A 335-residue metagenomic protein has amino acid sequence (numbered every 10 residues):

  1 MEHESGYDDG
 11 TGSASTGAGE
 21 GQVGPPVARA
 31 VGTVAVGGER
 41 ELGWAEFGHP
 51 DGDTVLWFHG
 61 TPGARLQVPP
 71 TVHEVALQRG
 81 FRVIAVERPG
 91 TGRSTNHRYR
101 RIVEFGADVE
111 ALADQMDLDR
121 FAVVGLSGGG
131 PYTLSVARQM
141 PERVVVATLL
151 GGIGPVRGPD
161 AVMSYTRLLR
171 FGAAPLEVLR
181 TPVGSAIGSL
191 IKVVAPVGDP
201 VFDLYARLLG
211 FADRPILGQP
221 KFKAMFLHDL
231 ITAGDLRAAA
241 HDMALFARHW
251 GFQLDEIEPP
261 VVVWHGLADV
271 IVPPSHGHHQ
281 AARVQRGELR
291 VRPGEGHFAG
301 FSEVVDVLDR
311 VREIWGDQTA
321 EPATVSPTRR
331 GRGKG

Functional and structural regions predicted by a protein language model:
R40-R93: Conserved HGGG/HGGXW glycine-rich cap/lid loop of the alpha/beta-hydrolase fold
E104-A122: Conserved acidic catalytic loop of the alpha/beta-hydrolase fold
R120-S164: Conserved hydrolase catalytic core segment
L150-L190: A catalytic-pocket lid/entrance helix-loop region that shapes and gates access to the active site across common
A173-F252: Alpha/beta-hydrolase
I257, V263-H265, D269: Short beta-strand/loop motif that positions the catalytic acidic residue of the alpha/beta-hydrolase fold
V270-H276: Conserved alpha/beta-hydrolase "acid-adjacent" motif
R286-G331, G335: Catalytic active-site module of serine/aspartate enzymes centered on a nucleophile-bearing elbow/loop
